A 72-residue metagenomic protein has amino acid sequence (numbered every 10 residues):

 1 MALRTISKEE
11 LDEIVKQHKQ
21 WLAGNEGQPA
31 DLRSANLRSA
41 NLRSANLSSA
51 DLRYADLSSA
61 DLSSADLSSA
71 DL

Functional and structural regions predicted by a protein language model:
M1-S34, R38, R43, R53-Y54 (+2 more regions): Intrinsic low-complexity/IDR segments
